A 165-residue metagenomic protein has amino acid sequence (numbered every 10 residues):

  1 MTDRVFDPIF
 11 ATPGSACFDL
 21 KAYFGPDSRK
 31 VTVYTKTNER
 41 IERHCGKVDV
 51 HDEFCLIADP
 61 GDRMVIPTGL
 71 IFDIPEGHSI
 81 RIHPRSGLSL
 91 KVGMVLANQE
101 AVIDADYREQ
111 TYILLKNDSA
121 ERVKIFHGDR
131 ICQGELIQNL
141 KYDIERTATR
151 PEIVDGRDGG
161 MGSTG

Functional and structural regions predicted by a protein language model:
M1-G165: DUTPase catalytic domain/fold
